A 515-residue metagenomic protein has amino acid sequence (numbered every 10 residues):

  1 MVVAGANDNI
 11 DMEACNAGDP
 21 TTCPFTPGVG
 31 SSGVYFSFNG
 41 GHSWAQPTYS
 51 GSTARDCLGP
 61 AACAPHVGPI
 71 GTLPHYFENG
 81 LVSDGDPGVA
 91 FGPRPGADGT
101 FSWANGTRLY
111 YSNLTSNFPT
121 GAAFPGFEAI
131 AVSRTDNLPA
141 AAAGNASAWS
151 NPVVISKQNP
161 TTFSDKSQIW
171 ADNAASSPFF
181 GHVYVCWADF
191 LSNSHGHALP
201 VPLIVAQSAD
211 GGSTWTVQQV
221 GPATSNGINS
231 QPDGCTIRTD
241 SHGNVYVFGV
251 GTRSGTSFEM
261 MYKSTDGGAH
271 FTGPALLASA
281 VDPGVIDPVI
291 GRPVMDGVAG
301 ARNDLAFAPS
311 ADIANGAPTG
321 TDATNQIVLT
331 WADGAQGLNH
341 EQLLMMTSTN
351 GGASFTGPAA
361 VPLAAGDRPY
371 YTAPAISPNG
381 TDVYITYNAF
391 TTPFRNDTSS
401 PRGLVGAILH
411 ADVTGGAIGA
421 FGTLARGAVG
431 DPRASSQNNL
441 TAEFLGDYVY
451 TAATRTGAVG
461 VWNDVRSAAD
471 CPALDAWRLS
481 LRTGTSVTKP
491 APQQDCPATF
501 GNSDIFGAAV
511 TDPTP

Functional and structural regions predicted by a protein language model:
M1-P515: Extracellular, repeat-based ectodomains that mediate carbohydrate processing or recognition
